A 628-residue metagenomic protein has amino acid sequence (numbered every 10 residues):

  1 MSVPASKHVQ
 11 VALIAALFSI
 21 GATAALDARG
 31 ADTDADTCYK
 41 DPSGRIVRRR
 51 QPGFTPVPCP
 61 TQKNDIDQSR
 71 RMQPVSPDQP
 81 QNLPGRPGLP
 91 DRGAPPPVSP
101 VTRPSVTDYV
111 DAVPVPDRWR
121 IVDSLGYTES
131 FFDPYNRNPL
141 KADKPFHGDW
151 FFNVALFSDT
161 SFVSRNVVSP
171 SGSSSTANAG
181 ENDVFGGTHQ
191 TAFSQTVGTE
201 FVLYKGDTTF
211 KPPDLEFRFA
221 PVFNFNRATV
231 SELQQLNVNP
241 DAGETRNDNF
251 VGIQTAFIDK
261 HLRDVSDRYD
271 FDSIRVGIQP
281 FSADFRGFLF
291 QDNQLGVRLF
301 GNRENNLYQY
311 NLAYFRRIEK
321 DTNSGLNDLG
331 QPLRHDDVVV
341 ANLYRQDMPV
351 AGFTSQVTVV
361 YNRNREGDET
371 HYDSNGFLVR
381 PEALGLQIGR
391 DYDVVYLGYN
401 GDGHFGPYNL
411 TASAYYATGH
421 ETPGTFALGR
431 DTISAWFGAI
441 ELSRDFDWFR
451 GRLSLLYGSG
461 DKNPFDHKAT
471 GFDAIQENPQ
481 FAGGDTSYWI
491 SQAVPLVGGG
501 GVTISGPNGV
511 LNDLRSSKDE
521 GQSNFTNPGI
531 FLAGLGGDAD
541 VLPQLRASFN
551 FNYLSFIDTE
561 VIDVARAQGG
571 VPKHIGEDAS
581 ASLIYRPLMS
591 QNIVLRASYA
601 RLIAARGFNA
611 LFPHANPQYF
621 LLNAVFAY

Functional and structural regions predicted by a protein language model:
S2-L13: Bacterial N-terminal signal peptides that target proteins for export
L26-D214, D447, G451, N463-F465 (+2 more regions): N-terminal periplasmic/intermembrane-space "pro-region" immediately following the signal or transit peptide
I121, L125-V154, R165-S169, Y204-F217 (+7 more regions): Short loop/turn motifs that connect adjacent beta-strands in outer-membrane beta-barrel proteins
V154-S158, F217-P221, I274-V276, Y310-L312 (+8 more regions): Membrane-embedded beta-strand positions of outer-membrane beta-barrel proteins
S175-Q195, K205-F271, S282-D284, L384 (+7 more regions): Surface-exposed loop and membrane-interface regions of Gram-negative outer-membrane beta-barrel proteins
R268-D270, Q279-A469, A533, V541-P543 (+4 more regions): Signature for the C-terminal beta-barrel architecture of outer-membrane proteins
L455-G458, K462-G569, K573-H574: C-terminal structural cap/anchor segments
A581, A615-Y628: Outer-membrane beta-barrel "beta-signal"
